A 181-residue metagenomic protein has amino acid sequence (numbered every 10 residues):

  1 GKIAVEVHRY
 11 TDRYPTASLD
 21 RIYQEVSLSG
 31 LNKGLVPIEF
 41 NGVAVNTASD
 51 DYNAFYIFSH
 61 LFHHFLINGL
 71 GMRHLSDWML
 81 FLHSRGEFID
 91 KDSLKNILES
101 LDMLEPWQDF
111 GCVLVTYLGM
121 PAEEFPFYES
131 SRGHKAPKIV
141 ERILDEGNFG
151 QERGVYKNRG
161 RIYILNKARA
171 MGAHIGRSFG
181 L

Functional and structural regions predicted by a protein language model:
G1-L181: Conserved NTP-donor binding/palm subdomain of two-metal-ion nucleotidyltransferases/polymerases, i.e., the charged
